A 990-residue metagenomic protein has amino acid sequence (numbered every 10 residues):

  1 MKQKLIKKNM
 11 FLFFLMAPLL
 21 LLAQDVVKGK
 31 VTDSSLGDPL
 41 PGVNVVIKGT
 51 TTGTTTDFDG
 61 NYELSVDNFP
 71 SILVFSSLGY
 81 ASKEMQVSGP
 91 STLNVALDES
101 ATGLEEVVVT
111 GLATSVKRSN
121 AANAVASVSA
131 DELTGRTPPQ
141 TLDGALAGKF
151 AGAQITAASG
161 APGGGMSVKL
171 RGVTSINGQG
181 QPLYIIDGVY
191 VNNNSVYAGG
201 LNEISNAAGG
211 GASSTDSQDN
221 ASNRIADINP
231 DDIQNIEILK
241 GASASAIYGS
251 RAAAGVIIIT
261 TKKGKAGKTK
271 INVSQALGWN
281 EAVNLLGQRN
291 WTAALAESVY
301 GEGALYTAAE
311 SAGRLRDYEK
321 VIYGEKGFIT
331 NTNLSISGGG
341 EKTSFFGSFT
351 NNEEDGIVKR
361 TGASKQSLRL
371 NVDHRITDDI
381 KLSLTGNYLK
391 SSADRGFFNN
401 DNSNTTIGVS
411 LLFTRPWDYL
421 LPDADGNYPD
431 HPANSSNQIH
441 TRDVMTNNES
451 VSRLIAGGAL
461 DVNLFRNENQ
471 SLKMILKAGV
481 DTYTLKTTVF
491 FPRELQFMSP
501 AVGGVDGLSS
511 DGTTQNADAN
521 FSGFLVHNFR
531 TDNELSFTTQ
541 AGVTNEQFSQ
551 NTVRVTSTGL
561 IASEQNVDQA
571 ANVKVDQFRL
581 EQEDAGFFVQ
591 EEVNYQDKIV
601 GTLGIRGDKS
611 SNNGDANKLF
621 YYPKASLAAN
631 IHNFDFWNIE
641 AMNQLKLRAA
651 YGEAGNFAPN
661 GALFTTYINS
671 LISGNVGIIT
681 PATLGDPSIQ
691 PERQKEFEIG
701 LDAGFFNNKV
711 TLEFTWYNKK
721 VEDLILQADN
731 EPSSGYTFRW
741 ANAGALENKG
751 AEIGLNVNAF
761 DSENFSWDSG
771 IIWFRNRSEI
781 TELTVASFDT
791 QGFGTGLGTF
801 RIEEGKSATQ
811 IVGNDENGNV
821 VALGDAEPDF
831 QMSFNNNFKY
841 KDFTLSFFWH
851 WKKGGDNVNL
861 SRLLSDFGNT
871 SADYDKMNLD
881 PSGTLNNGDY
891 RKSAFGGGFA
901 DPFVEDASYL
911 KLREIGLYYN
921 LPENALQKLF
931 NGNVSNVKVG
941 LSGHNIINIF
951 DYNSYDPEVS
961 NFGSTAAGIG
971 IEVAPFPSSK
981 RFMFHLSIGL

Functional and structural regions predicted by a protein language model:
M1-L12, A17-R369, H374, K381-L389 (+4 more regions): Short, small/polar-rich motifs associated with maturation and membrane association, primarily at protein termini
A282, S311-E319, G327-T361, S367-S436 (+8 more regions): Flexible loop and strand-edge segments within Gram-negative outer membrane beta-barrel domains
W291-R314, S403-H440, F491-S509, S549-Q577 (+5 more regions): Surface-exposed loop/turn segments flanking beta-strands in extracellular/periplasmic regions
G301, L305, A309, N675-P681 (+8 more regions): Surface-exposed, extracytoplasmic segments of Gram-negative outer-membrane nutrient-acquisition systems
A308-S337, P492, V502-V600, Y651 (+4 more regions): Outer-membrane beta-barrel transmembrane domain signature of Gram-negative proteins, especially the mid-to-C-terminal
E325-E341, F349-N352, Q438-V489, S510-D532 (+11 more regions): Outer-membrane beta-barrel transmembrane strands
I357-S367, D373, N387-L389, R395-N400 (+5 more regions): Small-side-chain secondary-structure face that scaffolds active or pore-lining regions
M642, T884-L990: Membrane-interface anchoring segments and C-terminal beta-barrel signals
